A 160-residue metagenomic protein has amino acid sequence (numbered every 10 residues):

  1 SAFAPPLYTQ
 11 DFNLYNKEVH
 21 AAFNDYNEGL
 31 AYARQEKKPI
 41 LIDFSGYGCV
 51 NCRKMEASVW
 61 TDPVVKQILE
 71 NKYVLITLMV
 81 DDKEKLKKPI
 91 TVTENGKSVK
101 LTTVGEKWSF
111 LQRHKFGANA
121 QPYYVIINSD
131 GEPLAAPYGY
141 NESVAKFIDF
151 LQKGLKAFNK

Functional and structural regions predicted by a protein language model:
S1-I42, G46-K160: Proteins that catalyze or organize thiol-disulfide redox chemistry and the adjacent proteostasis machinery handling
